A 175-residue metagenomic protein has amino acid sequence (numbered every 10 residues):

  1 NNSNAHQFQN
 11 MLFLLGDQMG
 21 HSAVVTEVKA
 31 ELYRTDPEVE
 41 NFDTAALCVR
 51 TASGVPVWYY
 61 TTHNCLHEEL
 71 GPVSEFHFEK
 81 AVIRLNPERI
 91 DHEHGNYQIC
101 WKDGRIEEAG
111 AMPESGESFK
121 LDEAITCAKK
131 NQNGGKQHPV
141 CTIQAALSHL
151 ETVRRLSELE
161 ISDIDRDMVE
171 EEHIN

Functional and structural regions predicted by a protein language model:
N1, E107-M112: A short glycine-threonine-serine/GTX helix/turn-capping micro-motif
N1-G71, E75-H77, Q144-E151: Rossmann-like dinucleotide-binding domain that binds NAD(P)(H)
Y60, N86-P87, G110: Short linear motifs in exposed loops
S74, I90-G104: Short polybasic amphipathic segments
K80-A81: Small-residue (G/S/T/A) turn/hinge positions that recur once per unit in extracellular repeat modules
G110-L121: Active-site loop of classical SDR/Rossmann-like NAD(P)-dependent oxidoreductases, centered on the catalytic Tyr-X3-Lys
K129-N175: C-terminal helix-rich "cap/oligomerization" subdomain common to oxidoreductases
